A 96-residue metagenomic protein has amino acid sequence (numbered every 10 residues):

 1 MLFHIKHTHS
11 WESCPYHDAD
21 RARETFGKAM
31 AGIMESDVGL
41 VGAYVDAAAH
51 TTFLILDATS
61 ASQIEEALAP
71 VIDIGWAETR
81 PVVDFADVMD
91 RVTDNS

Functional and structural regions predicted by a protein language model:
M1-M34, G39-V41, V45-H50, D84-S96: Short S/T/G/P-rich N-terminal loop/turn motif that feeds into the first structured element of a domain
H7-H9, I55-T59: Short beta-strand-to-loop capping motifs
K28, I33, D57-M89: An amphipathic, aromatic/His-enriched active-site/gating alpha helix that lines ligand/cofactor pockets
